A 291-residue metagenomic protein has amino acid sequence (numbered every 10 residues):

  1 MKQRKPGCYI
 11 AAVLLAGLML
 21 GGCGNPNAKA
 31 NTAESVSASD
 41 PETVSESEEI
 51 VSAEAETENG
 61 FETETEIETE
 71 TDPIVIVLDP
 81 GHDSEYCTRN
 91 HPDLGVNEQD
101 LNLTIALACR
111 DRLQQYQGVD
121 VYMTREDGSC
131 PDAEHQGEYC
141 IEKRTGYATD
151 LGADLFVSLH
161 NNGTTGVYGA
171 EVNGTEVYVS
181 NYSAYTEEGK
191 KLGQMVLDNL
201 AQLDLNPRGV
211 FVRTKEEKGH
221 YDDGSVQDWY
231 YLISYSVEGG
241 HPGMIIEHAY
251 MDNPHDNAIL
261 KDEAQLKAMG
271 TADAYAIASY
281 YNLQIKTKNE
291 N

Functional and structural regions predicted by a protein language model:
K2-I10: Bacterial N-terminal signal peptides that target proteins for export
L20-G22: C-terminal motif of bacterial Sec signal peptides marking the signal peptidase cleavage site
P26-V75, N291: N-terminal, intrinsically disordered, polar/charged segments of Gram-positive cell-envelope systems that serve as
P73-V96: Short glycine-rich His-centered loop
V96, L103-N291: Active-site-proximal helix/loop segments of hydrolytic enzymes
